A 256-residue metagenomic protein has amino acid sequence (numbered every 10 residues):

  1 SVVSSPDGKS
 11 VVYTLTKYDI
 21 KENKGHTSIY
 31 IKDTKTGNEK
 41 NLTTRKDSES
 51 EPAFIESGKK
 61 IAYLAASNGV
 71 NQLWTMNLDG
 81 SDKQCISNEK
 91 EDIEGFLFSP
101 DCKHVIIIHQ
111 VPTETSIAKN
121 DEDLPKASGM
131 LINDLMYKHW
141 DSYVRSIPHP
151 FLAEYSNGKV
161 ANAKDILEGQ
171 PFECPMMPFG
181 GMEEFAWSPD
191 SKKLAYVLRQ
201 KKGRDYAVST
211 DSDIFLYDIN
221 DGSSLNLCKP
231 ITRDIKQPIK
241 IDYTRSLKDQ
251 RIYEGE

Functional and structural regions predicted by a protein language model:
S1-T27: Beta-strand-rich domains and repeat architectures in extracellular enzymes and scaffolds, especially beta-propellers
P6-D7, E56-S57, P100-D101, P189-D190: Residue-level detector of Asp-centered blade-edge/turn motifs that repeat once per structural unit in beta-propeller
G8-V11, G58-A62, V105-I106, L194: Hydrophobic beta-strand positions that form the internal "hydrophobic ladder" of WD40/Gbeta-like beta-propeller blades
H26-T27, I107-K159, A163-E168, R199-Q200 (+2 more regions): Predominantly five- to eight-bladed beta-propeller fold
D33-G37, N77-S81, Y155-K159, D218-G222: Short loop/turn segments that connect beta-strands within beta-propeller blades
N38-N71, I231-D234: Blade-loop segments of beta-propeller domains
K164-P178, L225-Y253: Surface-exposed loop and turn segments in beta-propeller and other repeat-based domains that flank or scaffold
